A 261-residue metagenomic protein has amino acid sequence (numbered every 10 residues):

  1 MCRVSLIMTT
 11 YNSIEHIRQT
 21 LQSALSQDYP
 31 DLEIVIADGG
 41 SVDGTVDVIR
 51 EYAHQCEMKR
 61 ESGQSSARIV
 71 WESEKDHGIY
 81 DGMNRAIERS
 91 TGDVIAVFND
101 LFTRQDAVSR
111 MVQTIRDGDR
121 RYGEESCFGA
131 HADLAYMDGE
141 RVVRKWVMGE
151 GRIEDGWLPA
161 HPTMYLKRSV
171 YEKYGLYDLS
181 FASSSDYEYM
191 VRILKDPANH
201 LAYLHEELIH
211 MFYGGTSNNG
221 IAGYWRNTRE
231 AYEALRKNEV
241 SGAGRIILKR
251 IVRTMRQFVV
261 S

Functional and structural regions predicted by a protein language model:
M1-G223: Nucleotide-sugar donor-binding/catalytic module of glycosyltransferases that assemble extracellular/cell-envelope
F181-R192, Y232, T254-S261: A broadly tuned preference for mixed-charge, low-complexity surface segments
E206, G220-R245: Catalytic core of nucleotide-sugar-dependent glycosyltransferases
R236-S261: Membrane-proximal basic amphipathic "stem/tether" segments
